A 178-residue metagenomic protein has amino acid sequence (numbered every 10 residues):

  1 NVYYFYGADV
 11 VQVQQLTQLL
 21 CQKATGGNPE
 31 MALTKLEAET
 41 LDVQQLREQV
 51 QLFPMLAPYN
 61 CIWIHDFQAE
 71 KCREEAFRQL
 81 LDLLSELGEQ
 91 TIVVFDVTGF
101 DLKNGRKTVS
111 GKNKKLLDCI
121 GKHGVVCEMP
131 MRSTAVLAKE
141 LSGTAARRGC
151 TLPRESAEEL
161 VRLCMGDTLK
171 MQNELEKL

Functional and structural regions predicted by a protein language model:
N1-L178: Conserved beta/loop motifs at nucleotide-recognition and modification sites
